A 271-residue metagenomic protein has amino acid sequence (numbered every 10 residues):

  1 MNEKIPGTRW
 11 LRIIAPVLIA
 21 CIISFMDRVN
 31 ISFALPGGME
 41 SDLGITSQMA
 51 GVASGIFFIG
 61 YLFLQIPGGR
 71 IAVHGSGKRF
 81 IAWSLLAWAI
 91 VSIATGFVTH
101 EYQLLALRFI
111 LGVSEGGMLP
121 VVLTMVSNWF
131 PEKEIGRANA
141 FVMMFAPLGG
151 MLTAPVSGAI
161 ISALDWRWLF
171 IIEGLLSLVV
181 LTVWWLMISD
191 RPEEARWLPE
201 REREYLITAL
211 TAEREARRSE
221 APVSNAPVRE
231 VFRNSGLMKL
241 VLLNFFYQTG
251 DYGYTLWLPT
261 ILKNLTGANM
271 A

Functional and structural regions predicted by a protein language model:
R12-A50, G68, M118, Y254-P259: Extracytoplasmic
V29, F58-I66, G116, G150-M151: Residue-level signature of mid-helix packing/kink "hotspots" within the transmembrane helices of 12-pass Major
S32-F33, R229-A271: Extracytoplasmic gate region of multi-pass secondary transporters
M39-E40, I71-A72, V156-L164, L262-K263: Interfacial helix-cap and linker-helix signal at transmembrane-aqueous boundaries of multi-pass secondary transporters
G44, S76, F97-Q103, S114 (+2 more regions): Helix-breaking motifs and short loop linkers at transmembrane-helix boundaries and internal kinks in secondary membrane
F63-Y102: Conserved MFS/SLC helix-loop-helix module at the cytosolic interface between two early adjacent transmembrane helices
L107-F145: Cytoplasmic helix-loop-helix junction between adjacent transmembrane helices in 12-TM secondary transporters
V142-A195: Helix-loop-helix hairpin linking two adjacent transmembrane segments in secondary transporters
